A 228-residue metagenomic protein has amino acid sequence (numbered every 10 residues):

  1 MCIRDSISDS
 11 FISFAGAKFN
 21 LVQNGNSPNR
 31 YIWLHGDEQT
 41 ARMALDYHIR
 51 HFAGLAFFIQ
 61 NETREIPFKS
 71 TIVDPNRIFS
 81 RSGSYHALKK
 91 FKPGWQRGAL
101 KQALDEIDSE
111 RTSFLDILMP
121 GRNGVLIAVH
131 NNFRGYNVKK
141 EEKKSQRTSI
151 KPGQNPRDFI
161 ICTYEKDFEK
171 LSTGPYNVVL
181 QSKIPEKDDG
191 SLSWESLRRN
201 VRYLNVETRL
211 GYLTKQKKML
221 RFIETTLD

Functional and structural regions predicted by a protein language model:
R4-D228: Structured catalytic-domain cores with a bias toward divalent-metal coordination
